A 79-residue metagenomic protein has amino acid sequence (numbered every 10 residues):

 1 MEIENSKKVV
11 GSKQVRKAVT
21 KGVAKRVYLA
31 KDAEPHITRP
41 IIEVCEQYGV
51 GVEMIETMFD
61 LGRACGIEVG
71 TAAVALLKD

Functional and structural regions predicted by a protein language model:
M1-V23, E34-R39: Ribosome large-subunit tunnel/peptidyl-transferase-proximal elements
Q14, K25, C65, V69: Short, flexible micro-motifs
T20-A24, I42, E46, G66: Signal for well-folded cores of large energy- and translation-related assemblies
R26-A30: Acidic beta-strand-to-loop metal/phosphate-binding motif
A33-F59: Feature captures the catalytic cores and cofactor-binding loops of soluble hydro-lyases/lyases that act on carboxylate
V50-D79: C-terminal structural segments of small proteins and small subunits
